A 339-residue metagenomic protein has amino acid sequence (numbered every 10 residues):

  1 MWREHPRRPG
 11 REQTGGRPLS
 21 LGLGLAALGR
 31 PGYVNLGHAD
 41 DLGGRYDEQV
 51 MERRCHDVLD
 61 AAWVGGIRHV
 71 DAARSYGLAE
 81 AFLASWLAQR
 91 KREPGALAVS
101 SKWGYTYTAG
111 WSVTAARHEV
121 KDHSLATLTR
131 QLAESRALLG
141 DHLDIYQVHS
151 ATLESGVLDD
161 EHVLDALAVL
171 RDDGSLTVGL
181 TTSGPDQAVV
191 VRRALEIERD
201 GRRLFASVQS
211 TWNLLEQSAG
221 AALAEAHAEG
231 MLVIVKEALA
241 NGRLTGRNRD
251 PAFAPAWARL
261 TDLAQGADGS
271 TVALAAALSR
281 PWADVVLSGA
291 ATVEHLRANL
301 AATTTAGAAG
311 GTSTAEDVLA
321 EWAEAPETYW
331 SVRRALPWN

Functional and structural regions predicted by a protein language model:
M1-K102: N-terminal binding-site loop/beta-alpha segment at the start of enzyme catalytic domains that lines or forms
G16-L21, G66-H69, R92-L97, G140-D144 (+4 more regions): Short, well-ordered coil/turn segments that N-cap beta-strands
L23, A62, V70, L83 (+9 more regions): Conserved, mostly hydrophobic/aromatic
G32-R53, V113-T129, E154-V157, P185 (+1 more regions): Active-site mouth loops of central-metabolism enzymes
D47-A62, K121-L139, D186-E198, G269-L274: Short, acidic/polar
P94-L125: Structural motif corresponding to the early beta-alpha repeats
E134-G156: Active-site groove signature of glycoside hydrolases
S150-N339: Beta/alpha (TIM)-barrel catalytic core signal, keyed to glycine-rich beta->alpha loops juxtaposed to Asp/Glu that bind
